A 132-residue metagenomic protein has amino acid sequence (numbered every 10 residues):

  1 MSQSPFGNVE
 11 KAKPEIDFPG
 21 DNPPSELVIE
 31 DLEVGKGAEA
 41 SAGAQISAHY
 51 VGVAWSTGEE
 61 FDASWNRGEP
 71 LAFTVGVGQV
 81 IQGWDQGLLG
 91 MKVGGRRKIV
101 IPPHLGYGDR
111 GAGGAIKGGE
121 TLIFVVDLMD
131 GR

Functional and structural regions predicted by a protein language model:
M1-R132: Cross-family detector of peptidyl-prolyl cis-trans isomerase
